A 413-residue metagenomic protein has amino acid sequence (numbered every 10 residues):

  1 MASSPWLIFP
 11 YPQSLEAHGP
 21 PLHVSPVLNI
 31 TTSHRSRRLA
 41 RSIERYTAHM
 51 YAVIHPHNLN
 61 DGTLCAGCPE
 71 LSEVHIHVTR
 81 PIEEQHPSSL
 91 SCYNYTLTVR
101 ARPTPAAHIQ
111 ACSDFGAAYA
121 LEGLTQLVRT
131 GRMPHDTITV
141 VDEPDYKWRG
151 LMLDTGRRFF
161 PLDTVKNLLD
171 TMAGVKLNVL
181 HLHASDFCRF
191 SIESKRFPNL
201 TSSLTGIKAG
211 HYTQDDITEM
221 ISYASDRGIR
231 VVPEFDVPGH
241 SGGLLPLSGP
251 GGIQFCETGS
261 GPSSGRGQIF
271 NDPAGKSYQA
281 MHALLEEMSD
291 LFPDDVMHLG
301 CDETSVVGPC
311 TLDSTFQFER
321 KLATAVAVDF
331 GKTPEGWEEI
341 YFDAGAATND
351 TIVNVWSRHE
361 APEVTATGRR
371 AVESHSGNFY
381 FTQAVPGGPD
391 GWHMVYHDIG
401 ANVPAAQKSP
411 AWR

Functional and structural regions predicted by a protein language model:
M1-R149, S289, P334-D343, A347-N349: Acidic, contiguous N-terminal accessory segments
H49, V53-D61, V165-L168, I217-T218 (+1 more regions): Short alpha-helical segments and helix-capping/turn motifs at coil-helix boundaries
S88-Y278, L285-V296: Feature activates predominantly on carbohydrate-active enzymes
G156, S185-R189, D236-H240, D302-T304 (+3 more regions): Active-site beta-loop-alpha junctions enriched in small/polar residues
R189-I192, H240-G243, V307-P309, A344-A346 (+2 more regions): Extracytoplasmic/secreted cell-surface and envelope-processing proteins
G261, G265-I352, W356-G368: Active-site neighborhood of glycoside hydrolase catalytic domains
E339, A346-T351, S357-R413: Flexible, acidic glycine-rich loops studded with aromatic residues
